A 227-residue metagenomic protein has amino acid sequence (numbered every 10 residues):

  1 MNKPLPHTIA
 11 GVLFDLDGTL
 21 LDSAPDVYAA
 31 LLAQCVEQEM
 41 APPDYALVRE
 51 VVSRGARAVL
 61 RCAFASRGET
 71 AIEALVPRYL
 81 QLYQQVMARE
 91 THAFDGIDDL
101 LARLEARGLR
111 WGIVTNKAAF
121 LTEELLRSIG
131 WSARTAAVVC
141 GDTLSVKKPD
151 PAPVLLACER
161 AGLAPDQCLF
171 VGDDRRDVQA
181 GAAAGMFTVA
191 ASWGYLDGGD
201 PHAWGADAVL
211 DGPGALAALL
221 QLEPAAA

Functional and structural regions predicted by a protein language model:
N2-A10, E105, A119, E123-A227: Asp-based, Mg2+/Mn2+-dependent phosphohydrolase catalytic module
L5-D99, E105-R107, A118-F120, W131-S132: N-terminal helical cap/lid subdomain that shapes the substrate entry/recognition surface in HAD-like hydrolases
L13-D15, V114, V171-G172: Generic enzyme active-site microenvironment
V27, V52, Y79, V114 (+2 more regions): Conserved short hydrophobic patches within well-ordered secondary structure
A33, P42, A46, A63 (+9 more regions): Residue-level detector of alpha-helical recognition elements and their boundaries
A93, V114, V146: Residue-level marker of regulatory loop/turn positions in helix-turn-helix DNA-binding domains and in histidine
R110-G112, F187: Proline-centered loop/turn at the N-terminus of a beta-strand
